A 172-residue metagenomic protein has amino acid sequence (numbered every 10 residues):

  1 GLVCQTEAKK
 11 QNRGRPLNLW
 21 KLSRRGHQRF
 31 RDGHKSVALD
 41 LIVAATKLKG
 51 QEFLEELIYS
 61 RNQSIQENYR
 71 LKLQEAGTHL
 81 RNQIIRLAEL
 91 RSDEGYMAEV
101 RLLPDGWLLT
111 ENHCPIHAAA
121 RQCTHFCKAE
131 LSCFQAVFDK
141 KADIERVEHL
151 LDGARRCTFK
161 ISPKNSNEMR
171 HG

Functional and structural regions predicted by a protein language model:
L2-G14: Beta-hairpin "wing" of winged helix-turn-helix
C4-Q5, K21, A98: Short beta-strand(s) of the beta-wing in winged-helix/HTH DNA-binding folds
T6, S23, E145-V147: Solvent-exposed beta-strand sheet faces enriched in polar/charged residues
A8, S23-R25, N112, S162-K164: Generic beta-structure capping elements
Q11-L48: Conserved segment of winged-helix/HTH DNA-binding domains
R25-F30, I116-A119, N165-H171: Short, charged/polar, Gly/Pro-enriched secondary-structure boundary elements
Q51-A154, T158: Mid-protein regulatory/catalytic core that forms ligand/cofactor-binding pockets and protein-protein interaction
L151-G172: Polar/charged, Gly/Pro-rich intrinsically disordered segments
